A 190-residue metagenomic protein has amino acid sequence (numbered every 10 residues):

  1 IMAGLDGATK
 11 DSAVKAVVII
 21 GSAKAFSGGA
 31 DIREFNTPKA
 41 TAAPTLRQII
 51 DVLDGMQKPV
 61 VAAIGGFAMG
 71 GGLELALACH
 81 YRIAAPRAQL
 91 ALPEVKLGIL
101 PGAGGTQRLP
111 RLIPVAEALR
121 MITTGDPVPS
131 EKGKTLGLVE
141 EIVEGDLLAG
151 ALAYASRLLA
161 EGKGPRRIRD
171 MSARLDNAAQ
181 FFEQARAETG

Functional and structural regions predicted by a protein language model:
I1-K15: A short, well-ordered alpha-helical element
M2-L5, E117-L119, T123-P129, K134-L136 (+1 more regions): Intrinsically disordered, low-complexity segments enriched in small/flexible residues
A13, G21-V52, A68, K96-I99: Glycine- (often His-adjacent) and acidic-residue-rich active-site loop that binds/positions the CoA thioester
I19, D31, L75-A76, G133: Hydrophobic/aromatic residues within transmembrane alpha-helices of multi-pass small-molecule transporters
L53-L97, P101: Glycine-rich beta-to-alpha active-site loop
P59-V60, L109, G133: Buried hydrophobic positions in well-ordered alpha/beta secondary-structure cores of metabolic enzymes
T106-A116: Hydrophobic, secondary-structure "cap" segments at the distal end of domains
